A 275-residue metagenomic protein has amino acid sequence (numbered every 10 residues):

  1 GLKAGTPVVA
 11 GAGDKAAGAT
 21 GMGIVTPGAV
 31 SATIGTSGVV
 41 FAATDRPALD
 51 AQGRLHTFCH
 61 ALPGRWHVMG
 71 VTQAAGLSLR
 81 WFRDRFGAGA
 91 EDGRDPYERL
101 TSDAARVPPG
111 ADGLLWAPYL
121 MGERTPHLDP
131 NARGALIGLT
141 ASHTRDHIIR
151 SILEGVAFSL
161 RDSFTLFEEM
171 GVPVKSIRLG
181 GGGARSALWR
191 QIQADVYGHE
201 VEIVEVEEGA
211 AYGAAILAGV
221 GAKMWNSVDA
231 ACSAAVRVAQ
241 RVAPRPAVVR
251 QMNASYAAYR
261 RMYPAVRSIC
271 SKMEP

Functional and structural regions predicted by a protein language model:
G1-L2, A12-A29: Conserved phosphate-binding catalytic cores of ATP/NTP-utilizing and phosphoryl-transfer enzymes
A4-V9, V201-V204: Short pre-catalytic strand/loop immediately N-terminal to key active-site residues, enriched for Gly-Thr
A10-G13, E98: A short, flexible low-complexity segment enriched in Lys/Arg and Gly/Pro that occurs in N-terminal basic tails
A17-T20, G38-A42, W116: Short beta-strand scaffold segments in enzyme catalytic cores
A32: Conserved active-site beta-strand element of glycosyltransferases/polysaccharide synthases
A42-P275: Glycine/Thr-rich phosphate-binding loops that ligate phosphate moieties of nucleotide and other phosphorylated ligands
